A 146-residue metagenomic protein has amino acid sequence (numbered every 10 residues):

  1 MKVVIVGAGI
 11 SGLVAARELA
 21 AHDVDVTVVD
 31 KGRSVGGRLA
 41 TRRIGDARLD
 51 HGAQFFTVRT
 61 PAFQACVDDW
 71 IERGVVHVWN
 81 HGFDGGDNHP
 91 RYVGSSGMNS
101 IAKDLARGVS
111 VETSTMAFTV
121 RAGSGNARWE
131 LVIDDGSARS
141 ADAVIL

Functional and structural regions predicted by a protein language model:
V4-V6, R17-G45: Glycine-rich FAD pyrophosphate-binding loop
V4-V6, V29, A138-L146: Short hydrophobic core segments
G12-L13: N-terminal Rossmann-fold NAD(P) dinucleotide-binding loop
E18, A40-H81: N-terminal FAD cofactor-binding segment of flavoenzymes
F55-P61, F83-A106: Short beta-strand to alpha-helix junction loop
A106-E112: A structural motif corresponding to the C-terminal end of an alpha-helix and its immediate exit/capping segment
T113-E130: A conserved short coil-to-beta-strand element within the FAD-binding core of flavoproteins
D134-G136: Glycine-centered tight beta-turn/hairpin loop motif at sheet-sheet or coil-to-beta transitions
